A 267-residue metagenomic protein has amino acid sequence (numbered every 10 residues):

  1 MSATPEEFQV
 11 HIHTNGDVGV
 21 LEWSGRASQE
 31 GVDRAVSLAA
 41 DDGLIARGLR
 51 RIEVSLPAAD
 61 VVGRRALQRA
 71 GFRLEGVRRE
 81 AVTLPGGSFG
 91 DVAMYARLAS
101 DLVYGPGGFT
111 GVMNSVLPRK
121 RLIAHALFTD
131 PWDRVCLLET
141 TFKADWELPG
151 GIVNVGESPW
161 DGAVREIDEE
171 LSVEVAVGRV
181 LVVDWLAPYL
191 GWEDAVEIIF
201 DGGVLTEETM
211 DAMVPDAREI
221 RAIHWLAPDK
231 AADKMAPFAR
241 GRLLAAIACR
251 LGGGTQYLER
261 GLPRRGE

Functional and structural regions predicted by a protein language model:
T4-I12, G111-V135, I152, V183: Conserved N-terminal beta-strand and adjoining loop/helix that marks the start of the Nudix/MutT-like hydrolase domain
H11-S28, D33, S37, S55 (+1 more regions): Conserved acetyl-CoA binding element of GNAT-fold acetyltransferases
Q29-D42, R65, R69, P159-V164: Conserved acetyl-CoA-binding loop-helix of GNAT-fold acetyltransferases
G48-L49, L56-R65, D130-E170: Conserved Nudix-box catalytic region and its N-terminal flanking loop in Nudix hydrolases and closely related
E53, A144-D145, D216-E267: Nudix hydrolase/Nudix homology domain
S55, R73-S88: Conserved catalytic-core motifs of GNAT/GCN5-like acyltransferases
D91-H125: Acidic, metal-coordinating catalytic segment for phosphate/diphosphate chemistry, firing primarily on the Nudix
P106, V153-A176, D184-A239: Unchanged
